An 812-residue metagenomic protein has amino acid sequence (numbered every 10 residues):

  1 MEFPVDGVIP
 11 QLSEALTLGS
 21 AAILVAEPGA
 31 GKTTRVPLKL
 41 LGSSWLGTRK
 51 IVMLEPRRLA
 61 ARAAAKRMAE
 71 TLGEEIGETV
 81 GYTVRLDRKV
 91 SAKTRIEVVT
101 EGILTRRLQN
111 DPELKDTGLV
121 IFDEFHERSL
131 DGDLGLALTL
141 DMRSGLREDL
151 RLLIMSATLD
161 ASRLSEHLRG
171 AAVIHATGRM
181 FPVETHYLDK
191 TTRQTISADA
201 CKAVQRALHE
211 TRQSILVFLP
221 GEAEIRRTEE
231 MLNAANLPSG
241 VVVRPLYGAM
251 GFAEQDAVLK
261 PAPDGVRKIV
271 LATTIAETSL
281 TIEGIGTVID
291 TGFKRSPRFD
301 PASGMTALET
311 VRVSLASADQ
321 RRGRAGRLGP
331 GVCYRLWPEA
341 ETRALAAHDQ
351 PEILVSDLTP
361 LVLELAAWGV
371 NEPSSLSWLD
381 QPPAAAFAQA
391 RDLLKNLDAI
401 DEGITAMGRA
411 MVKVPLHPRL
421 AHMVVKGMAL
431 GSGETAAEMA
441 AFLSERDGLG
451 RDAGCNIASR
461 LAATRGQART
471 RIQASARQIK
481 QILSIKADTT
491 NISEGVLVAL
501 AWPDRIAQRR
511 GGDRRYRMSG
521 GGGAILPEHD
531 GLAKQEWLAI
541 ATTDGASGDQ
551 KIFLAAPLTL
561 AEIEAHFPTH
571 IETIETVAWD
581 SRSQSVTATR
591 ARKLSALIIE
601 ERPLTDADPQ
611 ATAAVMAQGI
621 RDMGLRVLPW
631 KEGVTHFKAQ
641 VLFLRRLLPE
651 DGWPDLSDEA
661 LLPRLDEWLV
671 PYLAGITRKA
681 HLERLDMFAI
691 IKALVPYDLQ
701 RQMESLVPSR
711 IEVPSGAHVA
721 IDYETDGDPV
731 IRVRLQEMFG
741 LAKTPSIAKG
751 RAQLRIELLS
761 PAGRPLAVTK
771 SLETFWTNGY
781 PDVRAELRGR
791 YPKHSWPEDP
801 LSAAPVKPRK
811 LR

Functional and structural regions predicted by a protein language model:
M1-M423, D544, D726-D728: P-loop NTPase motor module signature
P28, W45, A507-D544, V713-P714 (+4 more regions): Segments forming glycine/polar-rich beta-alpha architectures that bind adenosine-containing cofactors
T34, S239-G240, P245, A257 (+3 more regions): Second RecA-like catalytic domain
I76, R169, R509-G512, T573 (+1 more regions): A short, compositionally biased
D111-H126, L136, T291-R295, F299 (+7 more regions): Extended active-site and interfacial segments that coordinate phosphate-rich ligands in large catalytic machineries
I121-F122, V241, G251, Q255 (+3 more regions): Charge-dense polyanion-binding interfaces
V173-I174, R514-M518, A578-W579, S709-P714: Short acidic-hydrophobic surface loop/beta-edge motif
S585-R812: Charged, non-catalytic accessory extensions
